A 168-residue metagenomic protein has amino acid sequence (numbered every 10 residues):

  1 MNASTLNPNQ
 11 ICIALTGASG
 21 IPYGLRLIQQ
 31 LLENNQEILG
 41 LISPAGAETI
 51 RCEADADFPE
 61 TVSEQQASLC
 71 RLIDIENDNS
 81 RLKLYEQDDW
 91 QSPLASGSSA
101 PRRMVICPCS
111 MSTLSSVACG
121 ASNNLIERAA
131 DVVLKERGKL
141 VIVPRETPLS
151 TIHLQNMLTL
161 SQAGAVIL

Functional and structural regions predicted by a protein language model:
N2-L140, P148-L168: A cross-family phosphate/adenosyl-ligand binding-site feature
